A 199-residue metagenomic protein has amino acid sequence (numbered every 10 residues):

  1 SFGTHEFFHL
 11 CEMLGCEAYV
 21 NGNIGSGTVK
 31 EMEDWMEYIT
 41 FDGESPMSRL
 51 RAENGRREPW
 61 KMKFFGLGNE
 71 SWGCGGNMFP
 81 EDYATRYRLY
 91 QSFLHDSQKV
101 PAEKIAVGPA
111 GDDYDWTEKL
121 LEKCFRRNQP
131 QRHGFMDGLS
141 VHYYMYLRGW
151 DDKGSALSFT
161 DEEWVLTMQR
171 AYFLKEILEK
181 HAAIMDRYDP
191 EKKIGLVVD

Functional and structural regions predicted by a protein language model:
S1-N23: Active-site-adjacent substrate/metal-binding segments within catalytic domains of carbohydrate-active enzymes
S1-T4, H9, S45-G73, L147-W164: Aromatic- and acidic-residue-enriched carbohydrate-binding clefts of CAZyme catalytic domains
F2-F7, D42-R57, R88-L89, D113-P130: Alpha-helical scaffolding within the catalytic cores of extracellular/periplasmic polymer-degrading hydrolases
F7-F8, E37-F41, Y144-M145: Glycine-rich, acidic and aromatic/proline-enriched surface loops and short helix-turn segments that act as binding
G22-E44, Q131-G134: Carboxylate/His-rich catalytic cores and anion/metal-binding grooves
S26-E31, G68, W72-G75, G111-W116 (+1 more regions): Flexible loop/turn segments at secondary-structure boundaries
P80-D199: Noncatalytic carbohydrate-binding groove/subsite architecture in carbohydrate-active enzymes
